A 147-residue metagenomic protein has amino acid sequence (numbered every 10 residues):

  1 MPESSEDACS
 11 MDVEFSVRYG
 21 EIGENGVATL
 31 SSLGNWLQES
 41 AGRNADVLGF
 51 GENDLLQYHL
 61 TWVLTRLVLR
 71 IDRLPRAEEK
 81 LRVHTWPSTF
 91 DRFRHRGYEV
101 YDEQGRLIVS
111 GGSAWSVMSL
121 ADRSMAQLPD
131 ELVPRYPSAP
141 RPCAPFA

Functional and structural regions predicted by a protein language model:
M1-L64, S110-G112, M118-A147: Hot-dog-fold acyl-thioester-processing enzymes
Y19, Y98-D102, W115: Generic short beta-strand
L67-Q104: Hydrophobic beta-sheet segments that form the core/acyl-binding groove of ACP/CoA-dependent acyl-chain-processing
